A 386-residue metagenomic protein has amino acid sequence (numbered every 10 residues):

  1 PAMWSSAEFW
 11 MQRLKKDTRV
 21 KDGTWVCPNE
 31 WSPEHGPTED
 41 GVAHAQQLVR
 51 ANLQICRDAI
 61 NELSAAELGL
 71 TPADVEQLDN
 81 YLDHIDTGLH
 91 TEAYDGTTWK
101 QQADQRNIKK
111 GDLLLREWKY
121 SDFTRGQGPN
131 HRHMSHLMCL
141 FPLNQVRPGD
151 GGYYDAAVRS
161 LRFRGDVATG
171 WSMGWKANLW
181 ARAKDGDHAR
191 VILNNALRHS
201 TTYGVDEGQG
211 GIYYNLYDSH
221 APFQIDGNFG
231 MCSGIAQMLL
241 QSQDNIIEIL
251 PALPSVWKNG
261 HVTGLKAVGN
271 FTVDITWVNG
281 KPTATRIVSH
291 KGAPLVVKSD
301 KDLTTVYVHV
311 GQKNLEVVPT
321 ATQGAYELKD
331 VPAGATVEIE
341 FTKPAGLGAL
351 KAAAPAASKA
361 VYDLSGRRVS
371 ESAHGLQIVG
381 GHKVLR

Functional and structural regions predicted by a protein language model:
P1, A43-R50, Q54-E62, L70-I246 (+1 more regions): Active-site core of glycosidic bond-cleaving carbohydrate-active enzymes
P1-S5, D22-E30, A156, V191-N195 (+1 more regions): Beta-strand segments within the central parallel beta-sheet cores of soluble alpha/beta enzyme folds
S5-L63: Acidic/histidine-rich catalytic neighborhood
L14-E34, D95-R106, L216-Y217, I249-V262: Short, surface-exposed recognition loops and adjoining beta-strand edges that mediate ligand/DNA contacts, enriched
D17-V20, P33-G36, L179, D185-G186 (+3 more regions): Flexible loop/turn segments at secondary-structure boundaries
D187-K343: Non-catalytic C-terminal accessory modules of carbohydrate-active enzymes
V308-T322, E338, K343-R386: C-terminal outer-membrane/trafficking sorting elements
